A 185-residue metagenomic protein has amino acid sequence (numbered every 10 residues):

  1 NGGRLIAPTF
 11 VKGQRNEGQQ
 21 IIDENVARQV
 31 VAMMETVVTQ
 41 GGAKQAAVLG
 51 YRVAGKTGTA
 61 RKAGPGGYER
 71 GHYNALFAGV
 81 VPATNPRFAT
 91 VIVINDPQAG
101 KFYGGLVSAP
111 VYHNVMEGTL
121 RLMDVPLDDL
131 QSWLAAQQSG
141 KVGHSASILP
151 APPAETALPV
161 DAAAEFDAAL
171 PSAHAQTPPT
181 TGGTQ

Functional and structural regions predicted by a protein language model:
N1-G13, N25-E35, A75-P97, V107-T119: Active-site-proximal alpha-helical segments within enzyme catalytic domains
N1-V48, A99-F102, L122-L149, A154: Conserved active-site-proximal loop/helix segments of enzymes involved in bacterial cell-wall and related
A7-P8, A46, A60-A63, T84 (+2 more regions): Basic, gly/Ser/Thr/Pro-rich low-complexity segments located predominantly at protein N termini
L49-P82: Short, Gly/Ser/Thr-enriched beta-strand-loop segments that form substrate-interacting elements of hydrolase/peptidase
A60, D96-A99: Short Gly/Pro-enriched loop/turn and capping motifs at secondary-structure junctions
G66, F102-G104: Short, solvent-exposed loop/turn segments at secondary-structure boundaries
E69-H72, V81-P86, H174, T181-G183: Extracellular/periplasmic catalytic domains that process cell-envelope and extracellular macromolecules
L130-Q185: Compositionally biased, proline/threonine/alanine/serine-rich low-complexity intrinsically disordered stretches
